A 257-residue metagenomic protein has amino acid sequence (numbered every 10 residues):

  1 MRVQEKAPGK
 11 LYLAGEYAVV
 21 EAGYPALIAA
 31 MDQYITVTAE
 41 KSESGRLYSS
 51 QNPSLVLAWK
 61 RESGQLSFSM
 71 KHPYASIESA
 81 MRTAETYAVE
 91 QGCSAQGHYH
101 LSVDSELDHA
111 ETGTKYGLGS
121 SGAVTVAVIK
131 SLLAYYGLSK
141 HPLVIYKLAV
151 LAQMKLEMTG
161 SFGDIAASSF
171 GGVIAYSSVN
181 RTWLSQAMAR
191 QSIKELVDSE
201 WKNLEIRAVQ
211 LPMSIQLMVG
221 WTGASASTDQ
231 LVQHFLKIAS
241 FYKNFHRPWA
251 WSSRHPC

Functional and structural regions predicted by a protein language model:
R2-A14, A18-V20, I28-A95, E106-E111 (+3 more regions): C-terminal nucleotide
K6, E106-V128: Glycine/serine-rich anion-binding loops at beta->alpha junctions that coordinate negatively charged ligand groups
H98-H100: Residues at or immediately flanking beta-strands
S102-D104: Solvent-exposed beta-strand sheet faces enriched in polar/charged residues
